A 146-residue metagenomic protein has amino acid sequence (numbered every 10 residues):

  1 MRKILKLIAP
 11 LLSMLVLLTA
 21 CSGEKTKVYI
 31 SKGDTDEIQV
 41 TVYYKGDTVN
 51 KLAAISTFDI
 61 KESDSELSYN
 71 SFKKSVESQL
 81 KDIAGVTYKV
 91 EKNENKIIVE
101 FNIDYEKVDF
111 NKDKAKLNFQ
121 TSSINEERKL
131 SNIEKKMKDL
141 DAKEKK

Functional and structural regions predicted by a protein language model:
M1-A9: Bacterial N-terminal signal peptides that target proteins for export
L17-A20: C-terminal motif of bacterial Sec signal peptides marking the signal peptidase cleavage site
G23-K146: Subset-of-secretome marker
